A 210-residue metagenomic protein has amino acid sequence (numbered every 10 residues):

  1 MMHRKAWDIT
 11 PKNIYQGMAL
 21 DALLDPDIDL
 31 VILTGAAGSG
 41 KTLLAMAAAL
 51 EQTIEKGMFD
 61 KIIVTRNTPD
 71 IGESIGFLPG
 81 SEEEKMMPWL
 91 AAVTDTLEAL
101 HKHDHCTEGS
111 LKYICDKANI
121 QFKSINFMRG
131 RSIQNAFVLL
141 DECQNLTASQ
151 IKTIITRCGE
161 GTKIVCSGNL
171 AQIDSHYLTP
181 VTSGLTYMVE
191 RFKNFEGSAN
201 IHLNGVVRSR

Functional and structural regions predicted by a protein language model:
M2-L140, N145-R210: Conserved helicase motor core of SF1/SF2 NTP-dependent helicases
